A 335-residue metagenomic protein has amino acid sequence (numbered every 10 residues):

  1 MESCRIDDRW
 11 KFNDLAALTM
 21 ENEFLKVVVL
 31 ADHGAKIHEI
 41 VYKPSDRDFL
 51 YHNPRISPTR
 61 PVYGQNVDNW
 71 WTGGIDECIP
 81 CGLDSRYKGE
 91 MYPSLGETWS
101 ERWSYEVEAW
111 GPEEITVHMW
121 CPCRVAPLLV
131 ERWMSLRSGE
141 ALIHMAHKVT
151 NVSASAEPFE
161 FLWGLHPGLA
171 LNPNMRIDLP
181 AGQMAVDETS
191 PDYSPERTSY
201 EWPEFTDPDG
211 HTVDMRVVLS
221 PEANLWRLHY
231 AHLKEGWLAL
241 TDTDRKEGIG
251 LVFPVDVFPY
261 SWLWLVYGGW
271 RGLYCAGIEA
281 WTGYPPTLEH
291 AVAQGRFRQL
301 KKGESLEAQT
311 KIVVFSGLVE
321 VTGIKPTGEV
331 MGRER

Functional and structural regions predicted by a protein language model:
M1-H144, V152-R335: Surface-exposed acidic/polar loop and edge beta-strand patches at domain peripheries
